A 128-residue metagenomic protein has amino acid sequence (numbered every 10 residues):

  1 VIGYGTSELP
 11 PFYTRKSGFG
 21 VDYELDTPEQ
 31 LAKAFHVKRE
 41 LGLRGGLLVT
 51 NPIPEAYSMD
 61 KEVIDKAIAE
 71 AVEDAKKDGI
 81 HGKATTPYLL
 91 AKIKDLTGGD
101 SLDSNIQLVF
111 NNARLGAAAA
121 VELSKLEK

Functional and structural regions predicted by a protein language model:
Y4-L9, P52-P54, R114: Short, ordered loop/turn segments at secondary-structure junctions
E8-L9, L43-G46: Short coil/turn connectors at secondary-structure junctions
P11-K16, D60-K61, V121: Short acidic, glycine/serine/threonine-rich loops at helix termini
Y13-E40: Anionic-ligand binding region
E24, E55, L126: N-terminal loops that bind phosphate or other acidic moieties and the adjacent beta-alpha structural core
K38-L43, S101: Solvent-exposed alpha-helices and their adjacent loops that cap or buttress functional pockets in soluble metabolic
G46-N111: A C-terminal functional module that forms or caps the active site or interfaces directly with catalytic machinery
I64, L123-K128: Terminal amphipathic helices with adjacent charged low-complexity linkers/tails
